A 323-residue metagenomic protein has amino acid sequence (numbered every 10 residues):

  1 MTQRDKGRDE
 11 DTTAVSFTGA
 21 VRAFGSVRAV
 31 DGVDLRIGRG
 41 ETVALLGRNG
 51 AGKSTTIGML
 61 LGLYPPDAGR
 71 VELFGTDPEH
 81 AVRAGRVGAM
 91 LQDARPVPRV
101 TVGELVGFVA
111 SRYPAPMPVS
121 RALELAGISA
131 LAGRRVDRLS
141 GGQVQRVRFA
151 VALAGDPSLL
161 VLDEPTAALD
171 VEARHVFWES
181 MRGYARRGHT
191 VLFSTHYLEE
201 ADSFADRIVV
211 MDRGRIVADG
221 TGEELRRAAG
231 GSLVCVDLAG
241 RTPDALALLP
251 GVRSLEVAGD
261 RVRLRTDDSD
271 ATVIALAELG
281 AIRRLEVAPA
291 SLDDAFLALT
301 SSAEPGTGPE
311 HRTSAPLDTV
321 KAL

Functional and structural regions predicted by a protein language model:
T2-G7, D267-L323: C-terminal coupling/interaction segments
T12-F17, R22-F193, L198-D212, A218: ABC transporter nucleotide-binding domains
V82, A229, P250, L299-T300: Short, flexible helix/strand-to-coil boundary loops that buttress conserved ligand/catalytic motifs in alpha/beta
G127, G188, P250, L279-G280: Glycine-centered loop/turn motif at secondary-structure junctions
E164, G259, P289: Residues that line or immediately flank small-molecule/substrate-binding pockets and catalytic motifs
W178-T266, E286: ABC transporter nucleotide-binding domain
